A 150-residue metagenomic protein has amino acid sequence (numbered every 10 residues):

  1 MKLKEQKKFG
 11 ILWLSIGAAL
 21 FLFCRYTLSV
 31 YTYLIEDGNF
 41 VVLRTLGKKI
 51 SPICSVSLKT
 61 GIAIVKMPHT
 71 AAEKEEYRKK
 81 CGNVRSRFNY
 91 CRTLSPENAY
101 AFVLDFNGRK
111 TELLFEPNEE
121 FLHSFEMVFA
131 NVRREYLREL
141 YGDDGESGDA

Functional and structural regions predicted by a protein language model:
M1-S29, D149-A150: Alpha-helical transmembrane spans
L3, S95-A150: Terminal and domain-flanking low-complexity segments
K4-E5, F9, V41-P52, G108-T111 (+1 more regions): Short N-terminal helix-initiation segments at or just after the protein's N-terminus
F21-S57: Conserved beta-hairpin
G38, T45, G61, M67 (+2 more regions): Generic structural motif
V42-G82: Phosphoinositide-binding peripheral membrane targeting modules
A72-L104: Hydrophobic alpha-helical transmembrane segments and immediately flanking/interface helices in integral membrane
